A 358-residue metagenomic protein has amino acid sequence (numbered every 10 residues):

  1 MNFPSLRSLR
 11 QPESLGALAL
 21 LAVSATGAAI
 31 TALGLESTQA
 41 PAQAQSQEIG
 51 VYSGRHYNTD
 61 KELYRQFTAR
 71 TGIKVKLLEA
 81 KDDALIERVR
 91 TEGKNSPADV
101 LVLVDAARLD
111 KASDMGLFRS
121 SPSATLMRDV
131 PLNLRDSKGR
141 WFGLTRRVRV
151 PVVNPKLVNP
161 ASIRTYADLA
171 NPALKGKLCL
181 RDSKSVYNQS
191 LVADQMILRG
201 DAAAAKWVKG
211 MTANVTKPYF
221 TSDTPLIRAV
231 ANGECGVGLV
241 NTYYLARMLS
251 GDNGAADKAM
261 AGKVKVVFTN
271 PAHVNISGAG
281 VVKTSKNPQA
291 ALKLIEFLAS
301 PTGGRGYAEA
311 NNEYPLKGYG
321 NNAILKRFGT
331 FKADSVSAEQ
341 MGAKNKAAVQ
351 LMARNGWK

Functional and structural regions predicted by a protein language model:
N2-A25: Bacterial N-terminal signal peptides that target proteins for export
A28-A44: Signal peptide processing junction and immediate N-terminal pro/mature segment of secreted/exported proteins
Q43-D110: Early extracytoplasmic/lumenal segment of secretory-pathway proteins
G54, N58-K61, D83, P97-E234 (+1 more regions): Extracytoplasmic ligand-binding site segments that recognize negatively charged/polar headgroups
R147, V208-T212, K217-F220, K258-K283: Periplasmic-binding protein-like
V150-L157, N275-N287, G306-Y307: A bilobed periplasmic-binding-protein/Venus flytrap-type ligand-binding module shared by bacterial periplasmic
G176-K184, F297-N321: Periplasmic-binding protein-like
E313-K358: An extracytoplasmic/periplasmic, membrane-proximal ligand-sensing/linker region
